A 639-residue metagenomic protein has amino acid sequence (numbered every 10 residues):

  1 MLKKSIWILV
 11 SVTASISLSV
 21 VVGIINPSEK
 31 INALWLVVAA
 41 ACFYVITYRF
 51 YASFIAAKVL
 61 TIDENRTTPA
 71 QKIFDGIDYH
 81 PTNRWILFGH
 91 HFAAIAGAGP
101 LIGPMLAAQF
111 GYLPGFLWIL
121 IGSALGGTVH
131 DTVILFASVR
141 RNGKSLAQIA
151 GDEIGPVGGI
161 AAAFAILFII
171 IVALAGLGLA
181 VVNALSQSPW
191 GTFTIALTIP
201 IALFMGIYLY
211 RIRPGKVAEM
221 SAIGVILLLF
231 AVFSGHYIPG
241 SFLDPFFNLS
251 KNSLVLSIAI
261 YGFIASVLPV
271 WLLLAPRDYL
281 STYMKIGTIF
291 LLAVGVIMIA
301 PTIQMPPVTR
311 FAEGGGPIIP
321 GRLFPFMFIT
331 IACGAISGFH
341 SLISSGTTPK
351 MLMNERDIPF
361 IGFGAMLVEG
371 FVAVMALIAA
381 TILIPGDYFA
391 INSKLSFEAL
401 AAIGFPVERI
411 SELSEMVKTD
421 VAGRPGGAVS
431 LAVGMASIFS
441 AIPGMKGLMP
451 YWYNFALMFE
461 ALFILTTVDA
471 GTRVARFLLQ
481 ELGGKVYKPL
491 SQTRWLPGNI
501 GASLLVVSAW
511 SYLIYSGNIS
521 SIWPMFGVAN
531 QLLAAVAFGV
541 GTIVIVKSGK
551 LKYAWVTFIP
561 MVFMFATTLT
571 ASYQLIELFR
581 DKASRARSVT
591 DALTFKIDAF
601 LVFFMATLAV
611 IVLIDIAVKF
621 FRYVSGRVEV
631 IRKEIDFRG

Functional and structural regions predicted by a protein language model:
M1-A14, I46-L101, T282, G321-R322 (+1 more regions): Membrane-interface "cap" regions at the ends of multi-pass membrane proteins
S17-K30, G99-L101, L113, I171-Q187 (+12 more regions): Transmembrane helix-loop junctions in multi-pass membrane proteins
V21-P27, I31-N32, D78-R141, D152-P156 (+6 more regions): Membrane-interface helix-loop-helix modules in multi-pass membrane proteins
E29-R49, A107-S138, A147, W190-A202 (+3 more regions): Extracellular loop-to-transmembrane helix junctions
F43-A52, I166, I171-A173, I226-A231 (+6 more regions): Selective recognition of specific alpha-helical transmembrane segments in multi-pass small-molecule
S53-H80, L106, L120, V129-G158 (+8 more regions): Flexible loop linkers connecting adjacent transmembrane helices in multi-pass alpha-helical membrane transporters
E153-I171, G364-F371, G426, M445-A456 (+3 more regions): Loop-to-transmembrane helix boundary motifs in multi-pass membrane proteins
V296-A312, L367-V433, A470: Extracellular/periplasmic helix-exit of transmembrane alpha-helices
